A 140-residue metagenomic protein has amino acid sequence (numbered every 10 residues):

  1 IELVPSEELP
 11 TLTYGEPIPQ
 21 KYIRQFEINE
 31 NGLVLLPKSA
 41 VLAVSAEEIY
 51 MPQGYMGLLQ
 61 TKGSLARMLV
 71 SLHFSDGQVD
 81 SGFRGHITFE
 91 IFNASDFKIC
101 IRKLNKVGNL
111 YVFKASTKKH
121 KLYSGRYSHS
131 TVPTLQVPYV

Functional and structural regions predicted by a protein language model:
I1-V140: DUTPase catalytic domain/fold
